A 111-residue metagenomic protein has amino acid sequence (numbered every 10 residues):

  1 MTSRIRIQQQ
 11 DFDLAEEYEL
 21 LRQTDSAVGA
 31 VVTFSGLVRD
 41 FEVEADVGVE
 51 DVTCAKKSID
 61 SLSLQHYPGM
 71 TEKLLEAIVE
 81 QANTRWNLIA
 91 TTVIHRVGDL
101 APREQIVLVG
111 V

Functional and structural regions predicted by a protein language model:
M1-Q105: N-terminal, polar/charged subdomain of small-to-medium soluble alpha/beta proteins
G110: Short hydrophobic/aromatic beta-strand micro-patches that form the beta-sheet surface supporting nucleotide- or nucleic
